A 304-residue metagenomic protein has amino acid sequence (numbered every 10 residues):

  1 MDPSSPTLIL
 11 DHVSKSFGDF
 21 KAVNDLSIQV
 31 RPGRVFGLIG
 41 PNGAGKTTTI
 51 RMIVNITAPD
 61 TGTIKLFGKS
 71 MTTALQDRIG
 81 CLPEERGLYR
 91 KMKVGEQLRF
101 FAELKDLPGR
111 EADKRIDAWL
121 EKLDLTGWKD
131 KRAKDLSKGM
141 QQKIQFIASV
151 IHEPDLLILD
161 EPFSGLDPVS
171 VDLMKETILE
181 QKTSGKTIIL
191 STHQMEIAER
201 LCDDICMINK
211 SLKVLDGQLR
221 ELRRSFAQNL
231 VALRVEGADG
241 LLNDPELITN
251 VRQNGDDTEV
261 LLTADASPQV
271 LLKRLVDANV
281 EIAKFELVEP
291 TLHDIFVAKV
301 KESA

Functional and structural regions predicted by a protein language model:
M1-S14, E302-A304: ABC-family P-loop ATPase nucleotide-binding domain
S5-L8, K15-N209, L215: ABC transporter nucleotide-binding domains
S14, T72, G95, M195 (+5 more regions): Alpha-helix N-cap/helix-start and coil->helix boundary motif
A74, S149, L222-S225, I295 (+1 more regions): Residues that scaffold the ATP/ADP-binding catalytic core of kinase and kinase-like folds
L98, D113, L120, D172 (+4 more regions): Generic structural signal for individual residues within well-ordered alpha-helical segments across diverse proteins
K175-T263: ABC transporter nucleotide-binding domain
Q228-A304: Short, charged/small-residue-rich alpha-helical element at the C-terminal edge of ABC transporter nucleotide-binding
